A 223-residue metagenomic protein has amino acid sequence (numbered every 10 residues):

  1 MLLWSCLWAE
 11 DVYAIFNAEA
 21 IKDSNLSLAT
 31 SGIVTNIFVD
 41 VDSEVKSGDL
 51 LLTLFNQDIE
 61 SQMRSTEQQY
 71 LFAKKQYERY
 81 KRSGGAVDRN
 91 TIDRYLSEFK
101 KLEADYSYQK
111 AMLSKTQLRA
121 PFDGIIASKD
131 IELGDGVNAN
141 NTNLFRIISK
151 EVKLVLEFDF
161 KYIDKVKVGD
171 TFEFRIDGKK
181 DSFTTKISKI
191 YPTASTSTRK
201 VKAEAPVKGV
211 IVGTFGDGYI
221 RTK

Functional and structural regions predicted by a protein language model:
M1-A9: Hydrophobic h-region of N-terminal signal peptides that target proteins for export in Gram-negative bacteria
D11-Q62, K129-E132, K189-T193: Long, amphipathic coiled-coil "stalk"/hairpin helices in large membrane-associated assemblies
D11-Y13, I21, A29, L113 (+7 more regions): Extracytoplasmic
N17, N36, E44-L50, R119-D159: Surface-exposed patches in structured soluble domains
F38-V39, S43-F122, L133: Amphipathic alpha-helical coiled-coil/rod segments that serve as protein-protein coupling scaffolds
D49-L50, N56-Q57, T142, D177 (+1 more regions): Short, surface-exposed secondary-structure boundary micro-motifs
D170-T184: Low-complexity, intrinsically disordered, polar/proline/glycine/glutamine-rich protein-protein interaction regions
S182-K223: Structural microfeature recognizing short secondary-structure transition sites
